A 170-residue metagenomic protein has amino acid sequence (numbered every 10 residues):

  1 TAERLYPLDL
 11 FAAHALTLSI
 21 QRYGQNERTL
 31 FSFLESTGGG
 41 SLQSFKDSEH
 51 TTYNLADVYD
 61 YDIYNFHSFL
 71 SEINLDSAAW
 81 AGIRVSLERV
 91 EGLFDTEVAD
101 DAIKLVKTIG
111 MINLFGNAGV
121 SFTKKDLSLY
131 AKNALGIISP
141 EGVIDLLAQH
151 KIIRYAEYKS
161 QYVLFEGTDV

Functional and structural regions predicted by a protein language model:
T1-V170: Extended alpha-helical scaffold and adjacent linker segments that couple domains and build interaction/assembly
